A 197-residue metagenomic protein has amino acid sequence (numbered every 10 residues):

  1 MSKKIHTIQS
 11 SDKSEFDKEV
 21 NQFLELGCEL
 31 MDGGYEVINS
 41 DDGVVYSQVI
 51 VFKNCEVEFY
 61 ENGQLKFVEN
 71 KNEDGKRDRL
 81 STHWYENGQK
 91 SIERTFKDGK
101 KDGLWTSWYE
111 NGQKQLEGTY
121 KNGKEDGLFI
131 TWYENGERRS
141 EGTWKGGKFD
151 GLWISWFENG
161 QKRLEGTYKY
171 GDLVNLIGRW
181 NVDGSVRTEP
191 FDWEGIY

Functional and structural regions predicted by a protein language model:
M1-V57: Terminus-proximal functional modules
N54-Y197: Glycine/tyrosine- and acidic-biased, solvent-exposed loop/turn segments at the edges of beta-strands
